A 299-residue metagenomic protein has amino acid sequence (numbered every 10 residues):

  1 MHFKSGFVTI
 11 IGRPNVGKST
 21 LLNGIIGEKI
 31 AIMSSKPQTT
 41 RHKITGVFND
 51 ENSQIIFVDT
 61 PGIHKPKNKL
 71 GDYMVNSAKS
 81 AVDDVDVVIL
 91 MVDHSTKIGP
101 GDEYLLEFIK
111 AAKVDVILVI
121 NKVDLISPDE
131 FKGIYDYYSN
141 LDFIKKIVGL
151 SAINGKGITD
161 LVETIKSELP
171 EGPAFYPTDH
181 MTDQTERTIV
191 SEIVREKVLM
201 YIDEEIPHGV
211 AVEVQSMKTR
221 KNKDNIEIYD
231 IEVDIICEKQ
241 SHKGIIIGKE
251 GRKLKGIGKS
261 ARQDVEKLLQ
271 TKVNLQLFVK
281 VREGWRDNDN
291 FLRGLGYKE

Functional and structural regions predicted by a protein language model:
M1-D84: Conserved G1/Walker A P-loop phosphate-binding module
G17, G157, K253: Conserved glycine(s) of the Walker
E28, V47-E51, P66, A81 (+9 more regions): Conserved, well-folded catalytic cores of nucleic-acid-processing and energy-transducing macromolecular machines
T40, I63-K65, K97-I98, I126-S127 (+1 more regions): Catalytic P-loop NTPase motifs of RecA-like helicase/translocase cores
N49-Q54, N76-I147, K221-D224: Conserved C-terminal guanine-recognition region of P-loop GTPase G domains, centered on the G4
D59, N121, S151: Active-site glycine-centered loops adjacent to acidic/histidine catalytic or metal-binding residues that shape
D115, D124-E186: Canonical P-loop GTPase G-domain recognition
E186-E299: P-loop NTP-binding site
